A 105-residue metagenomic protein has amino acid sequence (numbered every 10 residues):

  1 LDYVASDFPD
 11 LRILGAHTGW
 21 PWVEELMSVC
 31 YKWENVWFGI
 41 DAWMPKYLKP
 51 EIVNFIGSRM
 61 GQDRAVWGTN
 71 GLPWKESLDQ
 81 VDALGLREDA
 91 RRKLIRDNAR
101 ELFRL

Functional and structural regions predicted by a protein language model:
L1-V66: Catalytic pocket-lining loop regions of alpha/beta-barrel enzymes, especially the amidohydrolase/enolase/GH5 lineages
H17, F38, N70, R91 (+1 more regions): Divalent metal-coordination and catalytic microenvironments
M60-R64, P73-L105: Mid-to-C-terminal alpha-helical segments outside catalytic/metal-binding sites
